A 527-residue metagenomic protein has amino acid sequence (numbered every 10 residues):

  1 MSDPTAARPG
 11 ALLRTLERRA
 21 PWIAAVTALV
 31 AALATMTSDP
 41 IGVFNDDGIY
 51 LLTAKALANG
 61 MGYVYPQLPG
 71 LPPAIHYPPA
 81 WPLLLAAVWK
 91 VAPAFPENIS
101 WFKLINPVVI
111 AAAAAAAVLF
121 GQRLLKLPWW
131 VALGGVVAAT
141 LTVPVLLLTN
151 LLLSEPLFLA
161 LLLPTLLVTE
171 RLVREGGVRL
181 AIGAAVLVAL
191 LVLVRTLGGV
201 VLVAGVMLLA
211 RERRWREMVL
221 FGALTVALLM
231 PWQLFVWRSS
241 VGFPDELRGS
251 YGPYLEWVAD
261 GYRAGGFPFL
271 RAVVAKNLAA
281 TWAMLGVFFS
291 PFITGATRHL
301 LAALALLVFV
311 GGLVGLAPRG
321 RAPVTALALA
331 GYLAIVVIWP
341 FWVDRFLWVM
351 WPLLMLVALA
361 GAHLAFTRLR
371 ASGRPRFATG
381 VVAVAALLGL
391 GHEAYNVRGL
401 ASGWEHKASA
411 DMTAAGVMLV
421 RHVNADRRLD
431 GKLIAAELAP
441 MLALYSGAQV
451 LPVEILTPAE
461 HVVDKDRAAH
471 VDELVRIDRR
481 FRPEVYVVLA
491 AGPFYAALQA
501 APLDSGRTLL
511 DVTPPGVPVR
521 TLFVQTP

Functional and structural regions predicted by a protein language model:
D3-A7, R171-E175, V200-V226, M230-L234 (+2 more regions): Perimembrane helix-loop-helix junctions
P21, L133-G135, V186, L202-V203 (+3 more regions): Signature aromatic-anchored transmembrane alpha helix within multi-pass, membrane-resident enzymes that catalyze glycan
N45, W101-V109, G134-P164, T169 (+3 more regions): Multi-pass, polyprenyl lipid-linked donor-dependent membrane glycosyltransferases
P79, L83, A92-A112, L133 (+3 more regions): Loop-to-helix entry region of an early transmembrane alpha helix in multi-pass inner-membrane enzymes
W101-K126, P164-T165, V308-V314: Transmembrane-helix motifs of polytopic, lipid-linked glycan transferases
V118, M207, W282-A322, L333: Hydrophobic, aromatic-rich transmembrane alpha-helices and their immediate juxtamembrane boundary segments
Q122-L125, T165-G183, L191, L209 (+2 more regions): Membrane-interface transmembrane helices that cradle and orient dolichyl/undecaprenyl
F377-M441, D466, V471-F481, A491: Membrane-embedded, lumen/periplasm-facing catalytic core of multi-pass transferases that use lipid-linked donors
